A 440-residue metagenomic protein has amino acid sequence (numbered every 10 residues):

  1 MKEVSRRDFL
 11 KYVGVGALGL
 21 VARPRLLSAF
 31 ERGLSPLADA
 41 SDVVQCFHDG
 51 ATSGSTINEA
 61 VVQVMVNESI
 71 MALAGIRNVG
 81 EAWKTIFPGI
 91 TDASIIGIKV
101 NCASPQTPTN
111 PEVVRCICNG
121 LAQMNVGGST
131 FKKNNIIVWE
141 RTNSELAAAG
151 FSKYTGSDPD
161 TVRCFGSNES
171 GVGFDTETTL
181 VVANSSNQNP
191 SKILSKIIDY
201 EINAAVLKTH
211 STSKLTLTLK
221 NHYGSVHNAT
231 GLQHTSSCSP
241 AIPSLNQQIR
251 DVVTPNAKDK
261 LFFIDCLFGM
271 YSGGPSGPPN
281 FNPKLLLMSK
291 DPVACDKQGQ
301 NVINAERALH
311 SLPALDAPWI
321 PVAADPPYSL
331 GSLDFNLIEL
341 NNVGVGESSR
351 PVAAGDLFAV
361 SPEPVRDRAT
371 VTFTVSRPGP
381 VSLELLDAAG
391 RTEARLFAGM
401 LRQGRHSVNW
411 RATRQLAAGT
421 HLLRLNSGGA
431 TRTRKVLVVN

Functional and structural regions predicted by a protein language model:
M1-A17: N-terminal secretory signal peptides and thylakoid transit peptides that target proteins across membranes
G14, R115-C118: Short, well-ordered alpha-helical packing segments
V21-L26: C-terminal segment of classical bacterial N-terminal signal peptides
F30-D92, P105-C116, M124-V343: Extended, low-polarity segments enriched in aliphatic/aromatic residues
N101-P105, R411: Short strand-loop junctions, especially beta-strand C-caps/beta-turns that link beta-sheets to coils or alpha-helices
N341-A353: Low-complexity, Pro/Thr/Ser/Gly/Ala-rich linker/spacer regions in secreted, extracellular modular proteins
R350-S361, V365-N440: C-terminal outer-membrane/trafficking sorting elements
